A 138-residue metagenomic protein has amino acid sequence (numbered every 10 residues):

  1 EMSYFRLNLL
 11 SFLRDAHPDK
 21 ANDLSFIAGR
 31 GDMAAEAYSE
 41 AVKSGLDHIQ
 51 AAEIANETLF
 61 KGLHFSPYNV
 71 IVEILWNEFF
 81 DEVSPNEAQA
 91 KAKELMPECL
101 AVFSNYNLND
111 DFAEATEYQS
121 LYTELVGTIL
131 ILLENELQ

Functional and structural regions predicted by a protein language model:
E1-Q138: C-terminal alpha-helical interaction appendages
